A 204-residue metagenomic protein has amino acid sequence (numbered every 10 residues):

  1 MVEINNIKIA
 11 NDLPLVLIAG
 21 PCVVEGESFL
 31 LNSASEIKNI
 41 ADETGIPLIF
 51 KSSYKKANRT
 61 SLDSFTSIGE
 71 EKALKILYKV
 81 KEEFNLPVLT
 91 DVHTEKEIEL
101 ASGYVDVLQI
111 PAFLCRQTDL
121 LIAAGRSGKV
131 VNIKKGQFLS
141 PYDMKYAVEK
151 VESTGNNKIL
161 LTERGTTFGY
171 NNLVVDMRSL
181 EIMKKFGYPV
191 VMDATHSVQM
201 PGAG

Functional and structural regions predicted by a protein language model:
M1-L17: N-terminal amphipathic alpha-helix/helix-capping segment at the start of soluble metabolic enzymes
L17, P21-L30, L48-E70: Glycine-rich, proline-tolerant flexible connector loops at the mouths of alpha/beta enzymes
G20, F50, A101, I133 (+1 more regions): Conserved, mostly hydrophobic/aromatic
L30-L31, K38, G103-I110, T118-S127 (+1 more regions): A short alpha/beta connector and helix-capping loop motif
I37-T44, D63-L89, A124-V130, L180-V190: Alpha-helix-loop-beta-strand connector modules within alpha/beta enzyme cores
I46-S53, P87-V92, M192-A194: Short beta-strand segments at enzyme active-site cores
I68-G69, E83-E97, D106-D119, V130-P141 (+1 more regions): Catalytic beta/alpha-barrel core
G128, N132-G204: Catalytic alpha/beta core domains of metabolic enzymes, predominantly
